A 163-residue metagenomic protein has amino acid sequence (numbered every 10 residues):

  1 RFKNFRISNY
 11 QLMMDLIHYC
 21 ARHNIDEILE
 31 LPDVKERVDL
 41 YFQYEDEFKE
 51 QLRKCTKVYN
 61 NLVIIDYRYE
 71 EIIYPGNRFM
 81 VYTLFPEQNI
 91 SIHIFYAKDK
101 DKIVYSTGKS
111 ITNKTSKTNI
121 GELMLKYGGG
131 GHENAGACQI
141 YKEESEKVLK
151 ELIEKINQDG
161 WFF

Functional and structural regions predicted by a protein language model:
R1-E30: Internal, conserved structured core segments that host functional sites
I25-F163: Gly/His-enriched, cation/cofactor- and phosphate-binding structural elements
